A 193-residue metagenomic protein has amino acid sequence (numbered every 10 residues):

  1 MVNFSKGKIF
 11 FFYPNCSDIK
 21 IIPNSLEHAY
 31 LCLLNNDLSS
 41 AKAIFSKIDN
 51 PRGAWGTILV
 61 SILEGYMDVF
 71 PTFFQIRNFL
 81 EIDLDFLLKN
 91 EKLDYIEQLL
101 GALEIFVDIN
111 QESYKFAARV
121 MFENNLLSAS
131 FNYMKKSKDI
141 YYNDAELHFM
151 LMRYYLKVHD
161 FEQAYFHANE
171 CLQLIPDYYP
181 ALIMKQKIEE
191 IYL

Functional and structural regions predicted by a protein language model:
I19, G53, F74-Q75, V107-D108 (+2 more regions): Short coil turns that delineate tetratricopeptide repeat
P23, R52-W55, L59, N78 (+3 more regions): Start-of-helix register in tetratricopeptide repeats
E27, G56-L59, I82, F116 (+2 more regions): Canonical tetratricopeptide repeat
Y30, L59-I62, D85, R119 (+2 more regions): Residue-level recognition of tetratricopeptide repeat
N78-Y155: Alpha-helical adaptor scaffolds
